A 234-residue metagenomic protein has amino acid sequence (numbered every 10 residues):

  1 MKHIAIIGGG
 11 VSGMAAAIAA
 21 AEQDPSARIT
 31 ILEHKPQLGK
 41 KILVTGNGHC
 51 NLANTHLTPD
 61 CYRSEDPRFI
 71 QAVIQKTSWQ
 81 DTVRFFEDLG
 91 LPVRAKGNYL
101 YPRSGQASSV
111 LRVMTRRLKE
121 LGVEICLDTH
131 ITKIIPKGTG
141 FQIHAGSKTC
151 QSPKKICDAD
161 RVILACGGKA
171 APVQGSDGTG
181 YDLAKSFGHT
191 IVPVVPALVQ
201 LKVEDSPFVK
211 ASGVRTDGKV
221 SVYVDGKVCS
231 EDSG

Functional and structural regions predicted by a protein language model:
M1-S12, T30: Beta1/beta-strand and adjacent pyrophosphate-binding region of the FAD-binding site in flavoprotein oxidoreductases
A5, A21-N47: Glycine-rich FAD pyrophosphate-binding loop
S12, A16-A21: Small-residue (primarily alanine) positions within well-ordered alpha-helices, especially packing/interaction faces
E22-Q23, Q37, T58, D81-R84 (+5 more regions): Residue-level recognition of phosphate/Mg2+-coordinating polar/acidic sites in nucleotide-handling active sites
N47-K96: Glycine-rich active-site loop/strand segments that organize a redox cofactor
F69-V73, L100-G105, C166-Q174: Flexible, glycine/proline-enriched loop segments at strand-loop-helix junctions that form or flank small-ligand binding
S78-E87, G97-L121, G234: An accessory alpha-helical subdomain
S108-S109, R116-G234: Predominantly flavin-linked oxidoreductase catalytic cores and closely associated redox partners
